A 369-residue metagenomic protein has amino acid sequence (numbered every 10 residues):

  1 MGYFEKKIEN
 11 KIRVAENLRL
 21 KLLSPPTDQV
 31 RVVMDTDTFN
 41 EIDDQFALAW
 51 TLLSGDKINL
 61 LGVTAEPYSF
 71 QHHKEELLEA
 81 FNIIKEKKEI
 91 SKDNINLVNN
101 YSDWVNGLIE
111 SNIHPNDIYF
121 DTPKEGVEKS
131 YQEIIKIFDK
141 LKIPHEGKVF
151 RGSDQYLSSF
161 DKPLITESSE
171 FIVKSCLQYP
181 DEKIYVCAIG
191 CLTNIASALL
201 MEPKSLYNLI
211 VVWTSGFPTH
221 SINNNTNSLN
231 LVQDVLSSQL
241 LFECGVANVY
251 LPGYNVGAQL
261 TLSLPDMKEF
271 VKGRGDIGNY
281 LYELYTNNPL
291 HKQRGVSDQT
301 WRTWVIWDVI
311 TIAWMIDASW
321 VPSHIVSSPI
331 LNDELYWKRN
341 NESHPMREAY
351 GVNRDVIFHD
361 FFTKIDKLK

Functional and structural regions predicted by a protein language model:
G2-I8, V30, L52-Y179: Glycine-rich nucleotide/cofactor/substrate-binding loop typically near the N-terminus or early in the first domain
G2-V32, T36, F46-G62, I84-K85 (+4 more regions): Conformational coupling and interaction surfaces
R31-V32, K183-Y185, I210: Structural motif
D37, E41, V63, V149 (+3 more regions): Divalent metal-coordination and catalytic microenvironments
L61-A65, I210-G216, L251-G253: Short internal beta-strands
T166-M201: Internal, conserved structured core segments that host functional sites
E167-V173, T193-I195, V212-E243: Active-site glycine-rich loop that binds ribose-phosphate moieties when present
E202-L209, F242-G245: Short, conserved loop/helix-junction motifs that constitute active-site signature segments in enzyme catalytic cores
